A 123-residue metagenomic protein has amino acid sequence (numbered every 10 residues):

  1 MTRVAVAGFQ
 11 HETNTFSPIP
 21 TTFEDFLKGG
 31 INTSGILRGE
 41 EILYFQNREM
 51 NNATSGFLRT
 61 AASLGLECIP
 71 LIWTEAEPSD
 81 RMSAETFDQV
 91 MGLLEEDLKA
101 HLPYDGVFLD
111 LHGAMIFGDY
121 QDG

Functional and structural regions predicted by a protein language model:
M1-S63: N-terminal amphipathic/basic leader segments beginning at the initiator methionine
A5-E12, F16-P18, P78-G123: Active-site histidine-anchored catalytic micro-motif
N32-F45, I72-R81, G113: Glycine-/proline-rich flexible loop or hinge segments
R59-L64, D97-H101: Short, functional N-terminal and low-complexity linear motifs
G65-I72: Short beta-strand elements in bilobed, periplasmic/extracellular small-molecule ligand-binding domains
